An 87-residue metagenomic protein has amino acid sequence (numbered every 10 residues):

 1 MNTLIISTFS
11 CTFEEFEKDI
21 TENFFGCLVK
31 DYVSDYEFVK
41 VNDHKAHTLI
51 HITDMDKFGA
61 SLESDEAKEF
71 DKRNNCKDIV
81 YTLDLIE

Functional and structural regions predicted by a protein language model:
M1-E63, K68-F70, N74, D78-E87: Short S/T/G/P-rich N-terminal loop/turn motif that feeds into the first structured element of a domain
